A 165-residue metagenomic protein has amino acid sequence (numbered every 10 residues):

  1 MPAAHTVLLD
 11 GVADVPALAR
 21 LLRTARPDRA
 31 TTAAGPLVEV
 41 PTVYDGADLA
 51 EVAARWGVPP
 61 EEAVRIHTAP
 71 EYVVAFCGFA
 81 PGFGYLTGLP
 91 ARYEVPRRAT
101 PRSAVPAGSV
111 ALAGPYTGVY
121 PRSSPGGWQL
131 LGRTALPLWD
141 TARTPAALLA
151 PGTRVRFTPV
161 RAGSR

Functional and structural regions predicted by a protein language model:
M1-R165: Conserved "landmark" site that anchors the functional core of diverse proteins
